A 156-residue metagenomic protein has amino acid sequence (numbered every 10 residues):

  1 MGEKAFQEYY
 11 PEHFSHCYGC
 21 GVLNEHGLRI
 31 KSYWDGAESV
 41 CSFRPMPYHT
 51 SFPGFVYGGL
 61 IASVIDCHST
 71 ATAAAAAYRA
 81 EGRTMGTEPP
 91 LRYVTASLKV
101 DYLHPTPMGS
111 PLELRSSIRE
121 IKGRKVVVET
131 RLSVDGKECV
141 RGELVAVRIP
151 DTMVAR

Functional and structural regions predicted by a protein language model:
M1-P11, H104-R156: HotDog/MaoC-like acyl-thioester-processing domains
M1-P53: Non-catalytic linker/capping segments at the edges of enzyme domains
P11-S15, S63-D66, E81, L91-T95: Short acidic/polar alpha-helix capping motifs at helix-coil junctions
G21-L23, S32-W34, L91, P107 (+2 more regions): Sterically constrained small-residue positions within well-ordered secondary structures of folded domains
H26-R29, S42, T95-K99, E113-R115 (+1 more regions): Conserved beta-strand residues within beta-sheet cores
V40-A76: A conserved, well-ordered hydrophobic junction motif at loop->secondary-structure transitions
F43-P45, Y102, R148: Hydrophobic residues in beta-strands and at strand termini
T72-E113: Hydrophobic beta-strand-centered segment that forms part of the acyl-chain substrate-binding groove
